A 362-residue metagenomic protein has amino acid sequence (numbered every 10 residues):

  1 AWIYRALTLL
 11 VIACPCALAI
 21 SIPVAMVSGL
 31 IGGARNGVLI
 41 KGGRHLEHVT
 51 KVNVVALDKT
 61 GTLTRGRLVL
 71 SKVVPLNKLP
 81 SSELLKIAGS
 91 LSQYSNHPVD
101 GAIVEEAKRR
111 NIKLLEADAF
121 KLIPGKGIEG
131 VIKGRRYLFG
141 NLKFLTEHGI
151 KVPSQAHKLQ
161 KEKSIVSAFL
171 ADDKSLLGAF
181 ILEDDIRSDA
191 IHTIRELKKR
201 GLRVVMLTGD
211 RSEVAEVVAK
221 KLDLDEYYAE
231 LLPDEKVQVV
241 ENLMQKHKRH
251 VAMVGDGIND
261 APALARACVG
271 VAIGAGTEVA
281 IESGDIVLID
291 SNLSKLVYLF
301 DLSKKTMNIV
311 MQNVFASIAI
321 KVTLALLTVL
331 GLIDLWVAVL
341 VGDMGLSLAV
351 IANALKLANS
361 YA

Functional and structural regions predicted by a protein language model:
A1-A13, K41, L332-G345: Membrane-water interface of transmembrane alpha-helices in multipass transporters/channels
A1-L7, I186-R187, S303-I309: Actuator/coupling domain of P-type ATPases
L9-M26: Functional transmembrane helices that embed catalytic/metal-coordinating motifs
P15, I22, D58, T208-D210 (+1 more regions): Conserved phosphate-coupling serine/threonine residues in phosphotransfer and NTP-handling enzymes
I22-I31, V69-K72, A102-R109, A265 (+3 more regions): Re-entrant/interfacial helical elements at transmembrane boundaries that shape and gate the permeation pathway
V24-G43, A354-A362: Juxtamembrane helix-loop transition segments at the membrane interface in multi-pass membrane proteins
G32, L202, L222, Q245-K246 (+4 more regions): Membrane-embedded alpha-helical bundles of multi-pass transporters
G43-N259, A265-V269, D301-K304, L357: Cytosolic catalytic headpiece
